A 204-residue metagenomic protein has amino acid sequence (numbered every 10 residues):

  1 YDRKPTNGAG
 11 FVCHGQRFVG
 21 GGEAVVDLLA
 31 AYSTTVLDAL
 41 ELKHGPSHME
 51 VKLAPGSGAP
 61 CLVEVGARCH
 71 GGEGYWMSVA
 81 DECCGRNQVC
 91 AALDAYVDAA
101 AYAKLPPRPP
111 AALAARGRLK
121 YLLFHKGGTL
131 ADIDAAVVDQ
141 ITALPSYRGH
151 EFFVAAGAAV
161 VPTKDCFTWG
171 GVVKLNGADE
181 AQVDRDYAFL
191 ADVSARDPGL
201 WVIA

Functional and structural regions predicted by a protein language model:
D2-G21, V79: Glycine-rich phosphate-binding loop of ATP-grasp-fold ATP-dependent ligases
T6-F11, G72-W76, A143, A195-P198: A short, polar/proline- and glycine-enriched secondary-structure boundary/capping micro-motif
G15-A31, A181, L190-V193: Active-site nucleotide/adenylate-binding loops and adjacent lid/helix of ATP-dependent enzymes
D27-M49, G66-D132: Active-site "cap" helix and flanking loop/linker of ATP-utilizing ligase/carboxylase catalytic domains
K43-G45, A59, F167: Residue-level preference for beta-strand/loop junctions
K52-G56: Short beta-strand micro-motifs enriched in acidic
C61-E64: Protein kinase-like catalytic core scaffold
L93-A204: Peripheral (often C-terminal) accessory segments that flank ATP-dependent C-N-forming ligase machineries
